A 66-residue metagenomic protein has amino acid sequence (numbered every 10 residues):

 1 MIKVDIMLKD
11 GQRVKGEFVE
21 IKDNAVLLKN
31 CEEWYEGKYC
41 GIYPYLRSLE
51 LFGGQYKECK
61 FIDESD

Functional and structural regions predicted by a protein language model:
M1-D66: Conserved RNA-binding domains used in RNP assembly and mRNA/RNA metabolism
